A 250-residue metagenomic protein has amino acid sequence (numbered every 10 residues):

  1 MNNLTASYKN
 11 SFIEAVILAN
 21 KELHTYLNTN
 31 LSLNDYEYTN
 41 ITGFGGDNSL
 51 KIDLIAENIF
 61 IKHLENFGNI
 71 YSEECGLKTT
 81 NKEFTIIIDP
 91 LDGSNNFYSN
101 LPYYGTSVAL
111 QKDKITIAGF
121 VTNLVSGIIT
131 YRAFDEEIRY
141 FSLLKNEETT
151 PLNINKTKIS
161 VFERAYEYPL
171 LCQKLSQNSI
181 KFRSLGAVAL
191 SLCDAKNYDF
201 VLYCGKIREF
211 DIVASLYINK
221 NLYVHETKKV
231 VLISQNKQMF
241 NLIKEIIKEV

Functional and structural regions predicted by a protein language model:
M1-I87, E245: N-terminal subdomain of lithium-sensitive/metallo-dependent phosphomonoesterases centered on the IMPase/IPPase/PAP
D53, G93-S94, A195: Buried hydrophobic positions in well-ordered alpha/beta secondary-structure cores of metabolic enzymes
I59, G105, A214-I218: Short amphipathic alpha-helical face segments that pack within enzyme cores and frequently flank/anchor catalytic
S72-E74, I88-D89, T122, C204-K206: Short His-Asn-centered micro-motif
K82-F134: DPxDG-like acidic metal-binding loop motif
G93, A118, T122, I129-Y131 (+3 more regions): Short hydrophobic-aromatic micro-motifs
E137-Y140, M239-N241: Short helix-loop capping/hinge motifs at secondary-structure junctions, enriched in acidic/polar residues
E148-V250: An extended, acidic
